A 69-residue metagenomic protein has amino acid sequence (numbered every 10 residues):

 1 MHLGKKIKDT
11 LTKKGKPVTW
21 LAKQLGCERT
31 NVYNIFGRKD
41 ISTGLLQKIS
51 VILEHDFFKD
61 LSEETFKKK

Functional and structural regions predicted by a protein language model:
H2, G15-K16, I41-G44: Residue-level signal for the short linker/turn that defines the boundary of a DNA-recognition helix
K6-D9, K14-G15, N34, K59-K69: Short, charged recognition helix plus adjacent turn of helix-turn-helix-like nucleic-acid-binding domains
T12, G37-R38, V51: Residue-level detection of the helix-turn-helix DNA-binding "recognition helix"
L21-A22: Short alpha-helical "recognition helix" segments of helix-turn-helix
G26-I41: Recognition helix of helix-turn-helix/homeodomain-like DNA-binding domains that insert into the DNA major groove
G44-D60: DNA major-groove recognition helix of helix-turn-helix/homeodomain DNA-binding modules
